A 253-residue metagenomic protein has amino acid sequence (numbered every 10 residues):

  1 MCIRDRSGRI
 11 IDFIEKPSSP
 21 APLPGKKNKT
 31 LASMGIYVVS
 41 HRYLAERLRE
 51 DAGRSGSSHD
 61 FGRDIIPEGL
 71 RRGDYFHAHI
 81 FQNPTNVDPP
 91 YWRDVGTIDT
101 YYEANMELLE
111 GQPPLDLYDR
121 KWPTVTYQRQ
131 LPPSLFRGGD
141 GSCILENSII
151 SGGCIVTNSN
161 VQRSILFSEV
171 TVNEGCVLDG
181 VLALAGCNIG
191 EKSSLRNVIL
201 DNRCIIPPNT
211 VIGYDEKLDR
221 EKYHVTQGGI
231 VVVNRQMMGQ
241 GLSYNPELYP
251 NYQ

Functional and structural regions predicted by a protein language model:
M1-V38, R42: Conserved core of the sugar-phosphate nucleotidyltransferase
F13, E46-R47, A104: Residues that scaffold the ATP/ADP-binding catalytic core of kinase and kinase-like folds
G25-T30, R47-E50, T85: Flexible glycine/proline-enriched surface loops and loop-helix/loop-strand junctions
R42, D51-Q253: Left-handed beta-helix
